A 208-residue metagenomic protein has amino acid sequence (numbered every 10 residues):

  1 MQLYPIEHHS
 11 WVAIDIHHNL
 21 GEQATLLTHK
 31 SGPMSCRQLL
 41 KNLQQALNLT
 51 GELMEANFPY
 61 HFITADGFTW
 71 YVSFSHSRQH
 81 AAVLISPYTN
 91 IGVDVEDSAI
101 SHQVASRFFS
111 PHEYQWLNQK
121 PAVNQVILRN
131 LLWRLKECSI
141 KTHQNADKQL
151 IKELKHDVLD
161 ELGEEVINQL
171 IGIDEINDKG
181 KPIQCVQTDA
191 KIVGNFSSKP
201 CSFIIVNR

Functional and structural regions predicted by a protein language model:
M1-R208: Core catalytic alpha/beta fold that binds nucleotide/phospho-ligands
